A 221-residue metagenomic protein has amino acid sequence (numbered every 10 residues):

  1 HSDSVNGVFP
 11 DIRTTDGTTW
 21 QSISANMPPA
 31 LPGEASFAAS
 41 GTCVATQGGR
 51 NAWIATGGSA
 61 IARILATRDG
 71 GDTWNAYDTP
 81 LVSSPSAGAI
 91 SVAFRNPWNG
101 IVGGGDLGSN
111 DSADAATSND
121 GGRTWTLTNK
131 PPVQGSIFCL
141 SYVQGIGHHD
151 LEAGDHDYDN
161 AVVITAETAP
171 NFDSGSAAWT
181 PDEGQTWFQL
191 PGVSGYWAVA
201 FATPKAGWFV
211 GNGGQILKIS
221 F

Functional and structural regions predicted by a protein language model:
H1-F221: Residue-level hotspots at or immediately adjacent to binding/recognition sites across diverse folds
